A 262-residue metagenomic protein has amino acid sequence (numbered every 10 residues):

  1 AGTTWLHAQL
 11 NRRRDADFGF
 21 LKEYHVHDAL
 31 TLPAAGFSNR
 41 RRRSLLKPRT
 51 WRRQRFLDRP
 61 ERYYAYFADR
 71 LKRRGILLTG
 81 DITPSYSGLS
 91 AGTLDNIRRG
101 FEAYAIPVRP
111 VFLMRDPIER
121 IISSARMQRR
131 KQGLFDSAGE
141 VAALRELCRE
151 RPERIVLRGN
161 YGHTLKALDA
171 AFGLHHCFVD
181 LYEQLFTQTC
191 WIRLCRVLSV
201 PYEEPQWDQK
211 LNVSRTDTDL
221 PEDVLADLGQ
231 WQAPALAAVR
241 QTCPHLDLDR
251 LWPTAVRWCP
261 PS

Functional and structural regions predicted by a protein language model:
A1-L77, D81-T83, R130-L134, A138-L144 (+2 more regions): PAPS-dependent sulfotransferase catalytic core
G2-T3, Y63, G80, I97 (+6 more regions): Generic structural signal for small/hydrophobic residues in well-ordered secondary structure, especially within
F20, V26-D28, T79-P84, V111-M114 (+3 more regions): Short beta-strand segments
R49-T50, D81-S87, A143-L157, N212-A226: Surface-exposed cleft-lining segments at the edges of enzyme active sites
R52-D58, Y86-G92, I155-V156, E183-Q188: Acidic-and-aromatic substrate-binding clefts and catalytic sites of carbohydrate-active enzymes
L89-V111: ATP-dependent NMP and nucleoside kinases share a basic, alpha-helical "lid"
Y104-S124, E183: Conserved phosphate-donor/acceptor-positioning beta-strand/loop module used by diverse small-molecule
R115, V156, G162, K166-Q241 (+1 more regions): The conserved 3'-phosphoadenosine-5'-phosphosulfate
